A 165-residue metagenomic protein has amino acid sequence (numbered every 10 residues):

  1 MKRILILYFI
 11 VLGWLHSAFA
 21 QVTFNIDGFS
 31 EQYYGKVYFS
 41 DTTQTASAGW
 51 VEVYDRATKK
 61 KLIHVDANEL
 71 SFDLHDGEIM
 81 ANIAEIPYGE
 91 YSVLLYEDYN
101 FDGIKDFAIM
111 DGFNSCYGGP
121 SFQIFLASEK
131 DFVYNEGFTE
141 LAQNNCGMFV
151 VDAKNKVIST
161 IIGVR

Functional and structural regions predicted by a protein language model:
M1-F24: Bacterial Sec-dependent N-terminal signal peptides
F19-Y91: Terminal domain-start segments
F29-Q32, R56-T58, D102-I104, V150-I158: Short, solvent-exposed coil/turn segments at beta-strand boundaries
K36, D98-D111, N155-I161: Acidic/hydrophobic-patterned starts of short beta strands in beta-sheet-rich repeat architectures
S47-A48, S92, A108, G118-F122 (+1 more regions): Short, surface-exposed coil-to-beta transition loops
Y54-A57, Y117-G137: Beta-propeller blade repeat segments, especially FG-GAP/WD-type strand-to-loop junctions in 6- to 7-bladed propeller
F113-C116, V164-R165: Short glycine/acidic-enriched loop and turn motifs that connect beta-strands
V133-R165: Short aromatic loop motif centered on NTY/YTY
